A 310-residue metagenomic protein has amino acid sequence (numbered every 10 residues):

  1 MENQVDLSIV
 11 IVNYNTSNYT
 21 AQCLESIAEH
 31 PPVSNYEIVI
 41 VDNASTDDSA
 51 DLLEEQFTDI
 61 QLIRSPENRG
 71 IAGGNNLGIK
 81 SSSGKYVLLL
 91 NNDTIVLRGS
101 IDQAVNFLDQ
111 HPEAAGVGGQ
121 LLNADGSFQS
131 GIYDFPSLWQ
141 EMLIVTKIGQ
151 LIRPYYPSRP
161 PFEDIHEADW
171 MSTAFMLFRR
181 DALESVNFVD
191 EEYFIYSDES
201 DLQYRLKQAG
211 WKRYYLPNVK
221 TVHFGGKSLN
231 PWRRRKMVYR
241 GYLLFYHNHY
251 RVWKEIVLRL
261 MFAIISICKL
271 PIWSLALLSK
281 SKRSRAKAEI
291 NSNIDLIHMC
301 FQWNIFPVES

Functional and structural regions predicted by a protein language model:
E25-N35: Short, acidic, metal-binding catalytic loop of nucleotide-sugar glycosyltransferases
S26, D42-D51, E67, L97: A conserved acidic beta->alpha catalytic loop
R64-S82, Q103: Glycine-rich, basic loop-to-helix element that forms the pyrophosphate-binding segment of sugar-nucleotide handling
V87: Short aromatic/hydrophobic "clamp" motif used to bind/position activated sugar donors
L97-G131: Conserved donor NDP-sugar-binding/catalytic core segment of glycosyltransferases
P136-D169: Short, flexible, basic/aromatic active-site loop/helix in glycosyltransferases
E163, E167-K220: A short, conserved alpha-helix in the catalytic core of glycosyltransferases
R234-G241, W253-S310: Non-catalytic, C-terminal membrane-associated alpha-helical segments of glycosyltransferases
